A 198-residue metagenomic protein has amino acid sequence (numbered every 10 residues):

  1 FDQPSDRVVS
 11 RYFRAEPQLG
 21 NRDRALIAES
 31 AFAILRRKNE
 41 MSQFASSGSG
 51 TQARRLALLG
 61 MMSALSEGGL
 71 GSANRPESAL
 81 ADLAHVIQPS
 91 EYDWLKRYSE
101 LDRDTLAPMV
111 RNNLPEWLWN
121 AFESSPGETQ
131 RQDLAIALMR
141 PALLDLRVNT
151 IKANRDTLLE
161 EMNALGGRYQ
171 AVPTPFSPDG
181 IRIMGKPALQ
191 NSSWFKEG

Functional and structural regions predicted by a protein language model:
F1-S193: Class I Rossmann-like S-adenosyl-L-methionine
K196-G198: Conserved SAM-binding loop and adjacent beta-strand
